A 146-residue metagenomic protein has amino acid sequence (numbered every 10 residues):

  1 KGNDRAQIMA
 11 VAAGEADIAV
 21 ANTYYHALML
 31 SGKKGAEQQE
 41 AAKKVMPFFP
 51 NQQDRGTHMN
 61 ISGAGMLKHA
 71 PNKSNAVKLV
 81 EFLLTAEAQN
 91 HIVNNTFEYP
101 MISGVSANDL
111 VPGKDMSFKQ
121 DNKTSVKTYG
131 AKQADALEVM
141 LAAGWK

Functional and structural regions predicted by a protein language model:
K1-F49: Ligand-binding pocket segment of bilobal, Venus flytrap-like solute-binding proteins
G2-R5, V20, H69-S74, A86 (+1 more regions): Soluble non-cytosolic domains of exported or imported proteins
I8, A12, V20, A76-L84 (+3 more regions): Non-transmembrane alpha-helical segments in soluble domains of secreted/periplasmic/extracellular proteins
D17, G35-A36, N72, Q89 (+2 more regions): A general structural signal for well-ordered secondary-structure junctions
T23-A27, Q52-R55, A70-P71, A86-Q89: Solvent-exposed loop/turn segments at secondary-structure junctions within structured extracellular/periplasmic domains
E40-A64, A70: Flexible, solvent-exposed loop/hinge segments that line or gate ligand/substrate-binding clefts
S62-K123: Mature extracytoplasmic/periplasmic domains
S106-K146: Extracellular/periplasmic bilobal clamshell ligand-binding domains
